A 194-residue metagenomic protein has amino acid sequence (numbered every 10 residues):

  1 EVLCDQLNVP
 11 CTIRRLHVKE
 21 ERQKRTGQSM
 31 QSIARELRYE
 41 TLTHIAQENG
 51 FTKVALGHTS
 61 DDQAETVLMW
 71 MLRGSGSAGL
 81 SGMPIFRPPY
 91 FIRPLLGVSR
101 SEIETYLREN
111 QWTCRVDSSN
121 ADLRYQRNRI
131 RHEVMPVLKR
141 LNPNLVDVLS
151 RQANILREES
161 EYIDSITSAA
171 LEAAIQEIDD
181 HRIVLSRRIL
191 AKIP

Functional and structural regions predicted by a protein language model:
E1-P136: Core alpha/beta nucleotide-donor-binding catalytic domains of modification enzymes
C11, I45, K53, A78-G79 (+5 more regions): Secondary-structure transition/capping residues
L16, L37-R38, I85-P88, S150-P194: AMP-forming adenylation/ATP pyrophosphatase catalytic core
Q28, S101, P143-D147, E161 (+2 more regions): Generic alpha-helical secondary structure signal
E36, G74, R140-P143, K192: Residues at alpha-helix boundaries and the short loops/turns that link adjacent helices
N120-R127, V146-R157: Internal, active-site/partner-interface "lid" segment
H132-E133, V137-L149: Conserved anion/nucleotide-ligand pocket segment
